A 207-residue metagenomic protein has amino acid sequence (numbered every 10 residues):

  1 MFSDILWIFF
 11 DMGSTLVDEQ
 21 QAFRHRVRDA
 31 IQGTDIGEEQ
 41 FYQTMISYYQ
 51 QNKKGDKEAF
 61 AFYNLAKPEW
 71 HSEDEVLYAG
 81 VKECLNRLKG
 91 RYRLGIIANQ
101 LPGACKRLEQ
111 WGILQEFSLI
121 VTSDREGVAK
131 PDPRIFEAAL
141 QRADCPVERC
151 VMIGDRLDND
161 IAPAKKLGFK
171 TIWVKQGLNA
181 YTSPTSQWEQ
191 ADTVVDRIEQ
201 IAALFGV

Functional and structural regions predicted by a protein language model:
M1-I8, Q21, K82, N86 (+1 more regions): Asp-based, Mg2+/Mn2+-dependent phosphohydrolase catalytic module
F2-G90, C105-K106: N-terminal helical cap/lid subdomain that shapes the substrate entry/recognition surface in HAD-like hydrolases
